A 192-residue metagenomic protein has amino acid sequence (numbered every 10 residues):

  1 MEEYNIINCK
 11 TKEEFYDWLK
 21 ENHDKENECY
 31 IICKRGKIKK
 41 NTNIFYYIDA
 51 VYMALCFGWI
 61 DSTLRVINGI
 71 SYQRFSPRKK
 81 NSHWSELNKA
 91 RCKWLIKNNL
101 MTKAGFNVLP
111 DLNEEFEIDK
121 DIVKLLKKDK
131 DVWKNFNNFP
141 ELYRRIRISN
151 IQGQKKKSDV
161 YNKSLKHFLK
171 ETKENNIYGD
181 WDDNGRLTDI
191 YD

Functional and structural regions predicted by a protein language model:
M1-D192: Charge-dense, helix-prone N-terminal extensions
